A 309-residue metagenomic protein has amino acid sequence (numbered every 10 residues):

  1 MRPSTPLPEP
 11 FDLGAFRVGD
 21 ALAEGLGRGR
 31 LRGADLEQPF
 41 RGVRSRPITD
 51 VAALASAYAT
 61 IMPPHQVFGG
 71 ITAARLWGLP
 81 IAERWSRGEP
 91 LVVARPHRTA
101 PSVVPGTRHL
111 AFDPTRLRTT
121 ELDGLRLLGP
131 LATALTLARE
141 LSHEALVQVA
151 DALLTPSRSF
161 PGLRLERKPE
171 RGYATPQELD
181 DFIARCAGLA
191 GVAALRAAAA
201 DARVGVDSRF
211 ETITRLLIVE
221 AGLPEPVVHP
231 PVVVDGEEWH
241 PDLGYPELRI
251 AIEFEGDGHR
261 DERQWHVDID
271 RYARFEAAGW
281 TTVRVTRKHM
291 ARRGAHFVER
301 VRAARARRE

Functional and structural regions predicted by a protein language model:
M1-G191, E309: Short gly/ser-rich loop at a beta-strand->alpha-helix junction or flexible surface loop bordering the NTP-binding
D20, G25, S157, P161-E309: Surface segments flanking catalytic/ligand-binding clefts of nucleic-acid enzymes
